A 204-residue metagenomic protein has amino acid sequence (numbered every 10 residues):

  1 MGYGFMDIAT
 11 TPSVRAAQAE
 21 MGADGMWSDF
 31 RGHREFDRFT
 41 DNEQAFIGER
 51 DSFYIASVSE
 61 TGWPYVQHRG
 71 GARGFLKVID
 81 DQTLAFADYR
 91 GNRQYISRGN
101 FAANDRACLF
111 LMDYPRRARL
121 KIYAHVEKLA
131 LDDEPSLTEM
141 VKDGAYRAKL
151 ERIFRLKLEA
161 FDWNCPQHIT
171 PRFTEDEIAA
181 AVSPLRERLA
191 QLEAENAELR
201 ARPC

Functional and structural regions predicted by a protein language model:
M1-C204: Binding-site signature for planar aromatic cofactors or substrates
